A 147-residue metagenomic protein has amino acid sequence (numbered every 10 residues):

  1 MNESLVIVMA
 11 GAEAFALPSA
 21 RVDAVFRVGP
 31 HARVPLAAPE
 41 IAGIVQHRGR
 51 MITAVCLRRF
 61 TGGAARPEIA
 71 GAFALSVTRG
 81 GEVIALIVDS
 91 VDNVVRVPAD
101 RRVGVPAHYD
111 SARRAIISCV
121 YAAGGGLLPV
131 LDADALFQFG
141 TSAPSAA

Functional and structural regions predicted by a protein language model:
M1-A147: An acidic, low-aromatic, low-complexity terminal/linker signal
